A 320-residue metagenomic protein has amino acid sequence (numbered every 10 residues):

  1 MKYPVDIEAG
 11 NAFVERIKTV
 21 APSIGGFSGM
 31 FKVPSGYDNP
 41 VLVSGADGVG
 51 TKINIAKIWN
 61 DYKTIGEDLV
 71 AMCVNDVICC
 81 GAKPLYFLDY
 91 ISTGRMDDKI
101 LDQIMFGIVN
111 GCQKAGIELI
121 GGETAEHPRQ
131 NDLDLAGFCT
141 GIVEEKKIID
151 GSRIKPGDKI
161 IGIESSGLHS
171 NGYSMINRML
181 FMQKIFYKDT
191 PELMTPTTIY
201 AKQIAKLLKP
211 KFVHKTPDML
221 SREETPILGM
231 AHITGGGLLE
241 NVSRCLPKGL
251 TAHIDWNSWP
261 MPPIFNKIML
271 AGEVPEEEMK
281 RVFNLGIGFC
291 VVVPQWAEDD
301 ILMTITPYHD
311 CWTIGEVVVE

Functional and structural regions predicted by a protein language model:
M1-V5, F13, D38, I100-I120 (+3 more regions): Glycine-/charge-enriched secondary-structure boundary and capping motifs
E8: Short, Gly/Pro- and small/polar-rich lid/capping loops
R16-S166: Glycine-rich phosphate/pyrophosphate-binding loop regions near the starts of catalytic domains
G48-K57, F181-K188, L246-P247: Gly-rich Lys/Arg/Thr-decorated short loops/hinges at beta-loop-alpha junctions or inter-strand turns that position
N60-E67, P191-I199: Active-site pocket-shaping loop/turn-to-helix segments
G81-K83, M175, P226, D310: Short loop/turn motifs at secondary-structure junctions
L88-D89, P128-Q130, H169, I176-M179 (+1 more regions): Active-site-proximal loop/short-helix segments that contain or immediately flank catalytic acid/base residue(s)
K147-T190, L239: Short, acidic (Asp/Glu-rich) active-site segment that either coordinates a divalent metal cofactor
